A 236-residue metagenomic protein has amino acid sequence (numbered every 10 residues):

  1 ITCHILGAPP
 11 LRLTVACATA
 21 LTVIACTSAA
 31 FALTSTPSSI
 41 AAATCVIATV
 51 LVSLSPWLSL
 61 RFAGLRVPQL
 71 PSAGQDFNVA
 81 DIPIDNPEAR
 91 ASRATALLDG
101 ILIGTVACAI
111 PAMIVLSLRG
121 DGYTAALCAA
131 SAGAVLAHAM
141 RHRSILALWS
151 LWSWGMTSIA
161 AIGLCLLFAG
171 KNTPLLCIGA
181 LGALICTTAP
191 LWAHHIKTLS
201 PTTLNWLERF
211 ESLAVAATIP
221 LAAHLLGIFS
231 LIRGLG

Functional and structural regions predicted by a protein language model:
T2-P10, G133-S144, P190-S200: C-terminal ends of transmembrane helices
V15-L151, M156, G163-K171: Generic multipass alpha-helical transmembrane bundles of integral membrane proteins
V46-V50, G179-T187, E211-P220: Small-residue-rich transmembrane alpha-helices that serve as helix-helix interface/gating elements in multipass
G64-A73, P201-T203, R233-G236: Short, Lys/Arg-enriched, Gly/Pro-containing loop segments at transmembrane-helix junctions of multi-pass membrane
I159-L199: C-terminal hydrophobic structural anchor segments that stabilize assembly/packing rather than catalytic chemistry
A193, A217-H224: Terminal transmembrane helical module of multi-pass membrane proteins
K197-A216: Interfacial loop-to-transmembrane junctions
A223-G236: Juxtamembrane boundary at the C-terminal end of a transmembrane helix
